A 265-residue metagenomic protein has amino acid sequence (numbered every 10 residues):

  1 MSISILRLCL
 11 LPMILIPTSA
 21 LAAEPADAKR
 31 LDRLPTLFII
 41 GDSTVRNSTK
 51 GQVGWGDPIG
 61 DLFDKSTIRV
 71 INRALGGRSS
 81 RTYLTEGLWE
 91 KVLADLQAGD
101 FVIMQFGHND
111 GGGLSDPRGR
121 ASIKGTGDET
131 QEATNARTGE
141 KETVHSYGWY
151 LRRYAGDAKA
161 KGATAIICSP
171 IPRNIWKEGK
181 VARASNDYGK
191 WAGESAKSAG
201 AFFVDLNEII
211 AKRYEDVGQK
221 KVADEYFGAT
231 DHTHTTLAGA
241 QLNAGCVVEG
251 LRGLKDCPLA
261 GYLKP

Functional and structural regions predicted by a protein language model:
M1-S4: N-terminal secretory signal peptides that target proteins for export/translocation
R7-T18: Bacterial N-terminal signal peptides
A20-A23, N174-I175: Flexible loop/turn segments at secondary-structure boundaries
A23-L75, E90-V102, R120-T126: Serine-esterase "nucleophile elbow" of acetyl-processing enzymes
L31, L88-T235, Q241, G245-K264: Alpha-helical cap/lid subdomain in secreted, periplasmic, or secretory-pathway luminal O-acyl-processing enzymes
G51, L84-T85, G239: Residues at alpha-helix caps and immediate loop-helix transition turns in enzyme cores, especially N- and C-cap
G77, T236: Histidine-bearing beta->alpha loop at or near hydrolase active sites
S79-L88: Structural motif
